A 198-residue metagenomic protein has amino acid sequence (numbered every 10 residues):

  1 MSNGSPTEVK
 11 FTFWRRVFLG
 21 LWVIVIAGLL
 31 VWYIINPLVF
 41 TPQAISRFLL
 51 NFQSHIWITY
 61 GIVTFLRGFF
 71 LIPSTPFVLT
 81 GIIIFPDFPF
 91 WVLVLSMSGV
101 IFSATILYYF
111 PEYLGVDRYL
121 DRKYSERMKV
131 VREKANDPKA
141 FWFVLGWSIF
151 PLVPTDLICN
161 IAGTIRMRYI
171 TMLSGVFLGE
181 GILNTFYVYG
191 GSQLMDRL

Functional and structural regions predicted by a protein language model:
M1-I62, S96-V153, T164-Y169, Y189-L198: Membrane-interfacial helix-loop-helix
R16-V17, G68, L157, G181: Hydrophobic alpha-helical segments, especially transmembrane helices and their immediate juxtamembrane helical caps
G61-W91, P151-C159: Transmembrane helix boundary and interhelical junction motifs in multipass membrane proteins
V78, A104, N160, N184-V188: Hydrophobic transmembrane alpha-helices of multi-pass small-molecule transporters
V78-G99, G163-S174: Interfacial segments of multi-pass membrane proteins
V100, E180-G181: Residue-level recognition of pore/gate-forming positions within transmembrane alpha-helices of multi-pass
V131, I182-T185: Short secondary-structure transition/capping segments
G175-E180, V188: Pore-lining and gate-forming transmembrane alpha-helices of multi-pass membrane transport proteins
